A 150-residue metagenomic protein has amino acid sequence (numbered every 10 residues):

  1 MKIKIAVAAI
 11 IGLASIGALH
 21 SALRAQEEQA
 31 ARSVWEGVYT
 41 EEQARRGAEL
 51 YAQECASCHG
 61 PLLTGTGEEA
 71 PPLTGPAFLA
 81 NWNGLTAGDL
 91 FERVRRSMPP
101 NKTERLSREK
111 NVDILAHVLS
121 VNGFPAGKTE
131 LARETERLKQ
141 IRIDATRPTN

Functional and structural regions predicted by a protein language model:
M1-I5: Positively charged n-region of N-terminal signal peptides that target proteins for export
A8-A18: Bacterial N-terminal signal peptides
L19-E27: Signal peptide processing junction and immediate N-terminal pro/mature segment of secreted/exported proteins
Q26-L50: Electrostatic cytochrome c docking/interface patches
A30-R32, T103-N150: Flexible coil segments in periplasmic/lumen-exposed cytochrome c-class electron-transfer proteins
G37-A44, L62-P99: Gly/Gly-Pro-rich "capping" loops immediately C-terminal to redox-active cysteine motifs in periplasmic/lumenal
G47, Y51-L62, I114, V118: The canonical Cys-X-X-Cys-His
